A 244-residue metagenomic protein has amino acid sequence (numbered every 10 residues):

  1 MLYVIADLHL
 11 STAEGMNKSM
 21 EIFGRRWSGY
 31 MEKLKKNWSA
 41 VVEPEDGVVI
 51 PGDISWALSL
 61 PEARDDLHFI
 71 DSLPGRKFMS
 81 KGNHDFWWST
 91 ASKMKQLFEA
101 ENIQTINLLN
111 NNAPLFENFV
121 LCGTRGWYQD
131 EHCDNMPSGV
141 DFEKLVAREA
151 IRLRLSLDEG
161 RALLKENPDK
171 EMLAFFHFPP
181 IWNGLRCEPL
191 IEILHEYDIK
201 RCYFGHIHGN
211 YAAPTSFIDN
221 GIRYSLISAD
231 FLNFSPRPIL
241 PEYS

Functional and structural regions predicted by a protein language model:
M1-Y3: Extreme N-terminal starter segment of soluble prokaryotic enzymes
A6, K81, N112, R125 (+2 more regions): Residues at the C-termini of beta-strands that transition into short coil/loop
D7, G52-D53, G82-N83, H177 (+1 more regions): Active-site glycine-centered loops adjacent to acidic/histidine catalytic or metal-binding residues that shape
L8-A13, T90-L185, Y243: Conserved catalytic scaffold of divalent metal-dependent phosphoesterases
L10, S55-W56, P180, G209: Short active-site segment of divalent metal-dependent hydrolases/proteases that encodes the spacing between
S11-M16, F234: Short N-terminal binding/cap micro-motifs at the start of the first secondary-structure element
M16-F116, R186-Y197, G221-I222, L226-S228: Core catalytic region of metal-dependent phosphoesterases/phosphodiesterases, especially metallo-beta-lactamase-like
F78, P180-S244: Conserved beta-sheet core of the metallophosphoesterase superfamily
